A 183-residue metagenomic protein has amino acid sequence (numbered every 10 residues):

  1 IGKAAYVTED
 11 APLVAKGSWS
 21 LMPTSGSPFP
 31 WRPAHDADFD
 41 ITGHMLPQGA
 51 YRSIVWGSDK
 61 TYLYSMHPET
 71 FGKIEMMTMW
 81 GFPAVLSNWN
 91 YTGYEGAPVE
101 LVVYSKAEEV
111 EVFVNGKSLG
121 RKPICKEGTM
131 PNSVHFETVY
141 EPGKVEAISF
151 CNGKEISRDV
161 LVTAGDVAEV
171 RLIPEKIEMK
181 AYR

Functional and structural regions predicted by a protein language model:
I1-R183: Substrate-binding clefts and catalytic carboxylate motifs of secreted carbohydrate-active enzymes
